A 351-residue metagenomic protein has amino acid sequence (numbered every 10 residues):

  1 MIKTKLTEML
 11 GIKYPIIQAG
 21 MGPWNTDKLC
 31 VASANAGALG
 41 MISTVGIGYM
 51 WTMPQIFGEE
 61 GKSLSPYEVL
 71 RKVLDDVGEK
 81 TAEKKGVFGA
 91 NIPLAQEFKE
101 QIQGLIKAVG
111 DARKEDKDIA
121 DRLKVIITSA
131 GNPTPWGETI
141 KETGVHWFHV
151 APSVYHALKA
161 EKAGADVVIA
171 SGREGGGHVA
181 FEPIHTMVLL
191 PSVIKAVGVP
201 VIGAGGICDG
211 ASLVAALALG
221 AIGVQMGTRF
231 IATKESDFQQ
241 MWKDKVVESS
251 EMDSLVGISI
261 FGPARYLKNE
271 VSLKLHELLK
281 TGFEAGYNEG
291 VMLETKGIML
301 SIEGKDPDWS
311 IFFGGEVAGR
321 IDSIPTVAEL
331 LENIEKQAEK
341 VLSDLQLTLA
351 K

Functional and structural regions predicted by a protein language model:
M1-V197: Active-site entrance/lid segments in N-terminal catalytic domains of soluble metabolic enzymes
W24, I207-C208: Residue-level detector of alpha-helix initiation sites
V179-I202, C208-K351: Conserved active-site-proximal phosphate/metal-binding subdomains
